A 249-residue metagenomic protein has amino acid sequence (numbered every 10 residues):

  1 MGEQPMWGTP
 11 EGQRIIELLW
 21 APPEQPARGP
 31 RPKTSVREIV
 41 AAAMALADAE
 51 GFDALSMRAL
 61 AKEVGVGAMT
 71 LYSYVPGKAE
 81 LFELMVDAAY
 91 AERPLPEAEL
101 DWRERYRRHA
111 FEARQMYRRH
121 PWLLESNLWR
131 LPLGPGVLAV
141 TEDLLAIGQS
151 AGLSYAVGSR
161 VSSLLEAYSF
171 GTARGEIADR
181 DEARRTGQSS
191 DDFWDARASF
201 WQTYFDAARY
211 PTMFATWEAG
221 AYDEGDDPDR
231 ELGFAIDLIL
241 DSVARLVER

Functional and structural regions predicted by a protein language model:
M1-K33, P211-E218: N-terminal intrinsically disordered/low-complexity leader segments
G2-E3, Q188-R249: A structured, mid-to-C-terminal "fold-capping" secondary-structure block
E38, A42, L46, E50-E80: Helix-turn-helix
E38, A59, E80, R108 (+5 more regions): Amphipathic alpha-helical interaction segments
E38-A45, E80-L95, R108-E112, A139-D143: Alpha-helical structural segments
P94-A139, Y155-G158, S162-L165: Hydrophobic alpha-helical connector segments
E125-N127, D181, M213, G225: Short, hydrophobic secondary-structure boundary micro-motifs
V140-Y168, T172-A196, V243-V247: Hydrophobic alpha-helical bundle segments that form small-molecule/ligand-binding pockets
